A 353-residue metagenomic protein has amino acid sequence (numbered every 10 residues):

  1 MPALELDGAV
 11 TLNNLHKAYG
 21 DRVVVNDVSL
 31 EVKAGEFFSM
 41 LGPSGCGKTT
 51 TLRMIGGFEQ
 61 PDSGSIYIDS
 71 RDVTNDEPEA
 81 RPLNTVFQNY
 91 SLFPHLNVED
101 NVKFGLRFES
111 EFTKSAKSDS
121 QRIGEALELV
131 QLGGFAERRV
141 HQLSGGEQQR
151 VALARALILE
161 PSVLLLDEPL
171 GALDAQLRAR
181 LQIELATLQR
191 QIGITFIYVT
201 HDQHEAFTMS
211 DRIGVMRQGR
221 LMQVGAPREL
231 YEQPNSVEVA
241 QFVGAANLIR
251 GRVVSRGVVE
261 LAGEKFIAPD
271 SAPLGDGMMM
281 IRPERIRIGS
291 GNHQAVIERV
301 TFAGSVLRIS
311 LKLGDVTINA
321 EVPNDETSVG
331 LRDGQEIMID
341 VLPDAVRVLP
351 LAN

Functional and structural regions predicted by a protein language model:
F37, P78-N84, Q88, L92-E238: ABC ATPase nucleotide-binding domains
L41-P43: The feature captures the beta-strand-to-loop junction immediately N-terminal to the Walker
G56: Helix-to-loop junction immediately C-terminal to a conserved catalytic motif
D62-S65, Q218: Conserved coupling/switch loops of ABC nucleotide-binding domains, chiefly the family-specific signature
G64-D72: Conserved ABC transporter NBD signature motif
A246, G257-N353: Non-catalytic connector elements of ABC transporters
